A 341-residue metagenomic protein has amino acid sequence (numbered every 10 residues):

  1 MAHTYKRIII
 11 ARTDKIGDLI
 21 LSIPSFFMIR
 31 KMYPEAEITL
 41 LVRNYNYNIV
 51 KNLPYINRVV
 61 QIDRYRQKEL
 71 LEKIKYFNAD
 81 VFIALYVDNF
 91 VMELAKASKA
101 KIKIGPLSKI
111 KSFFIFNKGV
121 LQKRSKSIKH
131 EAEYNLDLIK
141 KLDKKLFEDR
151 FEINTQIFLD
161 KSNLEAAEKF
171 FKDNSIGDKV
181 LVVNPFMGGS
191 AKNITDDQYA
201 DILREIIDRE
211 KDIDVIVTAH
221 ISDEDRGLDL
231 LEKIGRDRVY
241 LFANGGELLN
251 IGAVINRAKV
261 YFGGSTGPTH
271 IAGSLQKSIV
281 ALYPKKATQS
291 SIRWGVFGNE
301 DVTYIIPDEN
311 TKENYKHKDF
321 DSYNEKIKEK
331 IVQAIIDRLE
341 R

Functional and structural regions predicted by a protein language model:
M1-R341: Catalytic machinery of carbohydrate-active enzymes, primarily nucleotide-sugar-dependent glycosyltransferases
